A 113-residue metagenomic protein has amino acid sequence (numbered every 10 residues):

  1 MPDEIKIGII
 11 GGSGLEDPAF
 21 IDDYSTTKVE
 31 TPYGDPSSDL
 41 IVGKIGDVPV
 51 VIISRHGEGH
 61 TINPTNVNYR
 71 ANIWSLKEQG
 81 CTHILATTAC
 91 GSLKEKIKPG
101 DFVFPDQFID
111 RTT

Functional and structural regions predicted by a protein language model:
P2-T113: Metabolite-binding pocket within alpha/beta catalytic cores that recognizes anionic/polar moieties
